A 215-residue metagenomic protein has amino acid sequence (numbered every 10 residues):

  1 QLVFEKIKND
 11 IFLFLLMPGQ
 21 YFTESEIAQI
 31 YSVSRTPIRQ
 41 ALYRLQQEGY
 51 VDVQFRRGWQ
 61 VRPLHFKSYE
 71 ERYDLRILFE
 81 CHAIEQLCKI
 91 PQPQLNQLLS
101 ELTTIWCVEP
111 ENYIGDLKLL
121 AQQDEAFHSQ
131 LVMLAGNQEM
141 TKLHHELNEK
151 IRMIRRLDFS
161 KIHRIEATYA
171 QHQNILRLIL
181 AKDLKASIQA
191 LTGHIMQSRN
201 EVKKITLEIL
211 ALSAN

Functional and structural regions predicted by a protein language model:
Q1-K89, K204-N215: Short linear motifs at protein or domain termini
E48, N96-L98, I165-H172, I209-N215: Short alpha-helical linear motifs
R72, Q92-L157, T168-L178, A186-Q197: Conserved amphipathic alpha-helical segments that form helical-bundle/coiled-coil interaction surfaces
S160-R164: Solvent-exposed loop and edge beta-strand segments that line ligand/cofactor-binding and catalytic clefts
K185-N215: C-terminal effector-binding regulatory domain of bacterial HTH transcription factors
